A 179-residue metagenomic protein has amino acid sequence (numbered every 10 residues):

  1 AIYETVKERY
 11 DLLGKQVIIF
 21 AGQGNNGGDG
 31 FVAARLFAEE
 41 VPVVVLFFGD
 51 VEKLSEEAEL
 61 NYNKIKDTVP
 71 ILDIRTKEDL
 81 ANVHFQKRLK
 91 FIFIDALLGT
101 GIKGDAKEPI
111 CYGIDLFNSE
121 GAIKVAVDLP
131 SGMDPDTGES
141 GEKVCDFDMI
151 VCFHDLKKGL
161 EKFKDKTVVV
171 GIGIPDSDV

Functional and structural regions predicted by a protein language model:
Y3-L97, D105-V127: Nucleotide and nucleotide-moiety/phosphate-recognizing core
K90-V179: YjeF_N-associated NAD(P)HX repair module
